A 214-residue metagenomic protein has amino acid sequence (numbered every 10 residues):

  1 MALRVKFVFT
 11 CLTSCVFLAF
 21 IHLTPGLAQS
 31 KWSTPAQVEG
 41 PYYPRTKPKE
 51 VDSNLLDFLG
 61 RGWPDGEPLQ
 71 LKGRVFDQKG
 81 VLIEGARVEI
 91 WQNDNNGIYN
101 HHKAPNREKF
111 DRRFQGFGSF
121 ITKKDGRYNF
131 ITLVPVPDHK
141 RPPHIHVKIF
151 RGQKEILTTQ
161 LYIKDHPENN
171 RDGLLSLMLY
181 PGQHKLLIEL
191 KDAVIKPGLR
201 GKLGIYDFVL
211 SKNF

Functional and structural regions predicted by a protein language model:
M1-T13: Bacterial N-terminal signal peptides that target proteins for export
L3-K6, F20, K202: Intrinsic disorder/low-complexity segments
K6-F9, T24, A28: Hydrophobic alpha-helical segments with strong N-terminal bias
V8, I21, Q37-G40: Generic N-terminal simple sequence motifs
T10-H22: Bacterial N-terminal signal peptides
L27-L187, P197-F214: Beta-strand-dominated extracellular/periplasmic modules and repeats in secreted or surface-exposed proteins
